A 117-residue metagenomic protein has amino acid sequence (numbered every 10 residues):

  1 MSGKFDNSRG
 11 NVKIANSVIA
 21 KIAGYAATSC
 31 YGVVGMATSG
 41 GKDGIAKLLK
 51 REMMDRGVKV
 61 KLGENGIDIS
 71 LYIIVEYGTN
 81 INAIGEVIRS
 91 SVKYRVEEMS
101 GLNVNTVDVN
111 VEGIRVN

Functional and structural regions predicted by a protein language model:
S2-V75, E86, L102-N117: Contiguous, often N-terminal, cationic amphipathic patches that form binding interfaces
E76-N80: C-terminal domain-closing interface element
I81-S100: Short, non-transmembrane amphipathic alpha-helical segments
